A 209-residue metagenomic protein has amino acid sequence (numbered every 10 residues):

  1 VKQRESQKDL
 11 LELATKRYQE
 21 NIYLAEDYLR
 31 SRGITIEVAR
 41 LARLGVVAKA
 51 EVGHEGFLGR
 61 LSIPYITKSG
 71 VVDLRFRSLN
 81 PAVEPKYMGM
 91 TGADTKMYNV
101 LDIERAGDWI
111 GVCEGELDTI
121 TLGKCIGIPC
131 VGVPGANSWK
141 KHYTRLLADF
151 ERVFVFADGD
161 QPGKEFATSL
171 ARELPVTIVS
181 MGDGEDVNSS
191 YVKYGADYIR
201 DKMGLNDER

Functional and structural regions predicted by a protein language model:
V1-S62, T67-K68, E104-R105, M203-R209: TOPRIM metal-binding catalytic domain and adjacent DNA-binding surface shared by DnaG-type primases
K49-R152, F166-A167: Phosphate-handling DNA/RNA-contact segment within nucleic-acid enzymes
R60, R145-F150, D186-R200: Short, surface-exposed amphipathic charged segments that create phosphate/polyanion-binding patches used for binding
V112, F150-P162, S180: Acidic beta-strand-to-loop metal/phosphate-binding motif
V133-W139, D158-Q161, M181-G184: Short, acidic/turn-prone active-site loops that include or flank metal/cofactor- and phosphate-binding residues
G163-E165, S189: Switch/connector loops and helix/strand junctions flanking conserved nucleotide-binding motifs in nucleotide-processing
E165-L174: Short, aromatic/basic amphipathic alpha-helical patches
